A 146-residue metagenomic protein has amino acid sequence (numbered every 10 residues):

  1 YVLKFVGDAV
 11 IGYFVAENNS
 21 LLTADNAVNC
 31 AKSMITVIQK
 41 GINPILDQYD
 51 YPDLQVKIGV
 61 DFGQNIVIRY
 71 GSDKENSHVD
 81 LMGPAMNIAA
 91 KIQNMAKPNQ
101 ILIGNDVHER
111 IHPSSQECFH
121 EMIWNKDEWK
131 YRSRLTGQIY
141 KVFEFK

Functional and structural regions predicted by a protein language model:
Y1-T23, N43-L81: Catalytic core of nucleotidyl cyclases, primarily class III adenylyl/guanylyl cyclases
K32-Q48: Acidic, metal/cofactor-coordinating or nucleic-acid-engaging core segments within structured domains
Q39, G71, A90-Q93: Signal for well-folded cores of large energy- and translation-related assemblies
D61, P84-E109: Catalytic/regulatory signature loops of cyclic-dinucleotide turnover enzymes and related class III nucleotidyl cyclases
M82-A85, I123-N125: Extended, amphipathic alpha-helical stalk segments that mediate dimerization and serve as stator/scaffold rods within
P98-K146: Intrinsically disordered, glycine/charged-rich C-terminal tails and inter-domain linkers that flank nucleotidyl cyclase
